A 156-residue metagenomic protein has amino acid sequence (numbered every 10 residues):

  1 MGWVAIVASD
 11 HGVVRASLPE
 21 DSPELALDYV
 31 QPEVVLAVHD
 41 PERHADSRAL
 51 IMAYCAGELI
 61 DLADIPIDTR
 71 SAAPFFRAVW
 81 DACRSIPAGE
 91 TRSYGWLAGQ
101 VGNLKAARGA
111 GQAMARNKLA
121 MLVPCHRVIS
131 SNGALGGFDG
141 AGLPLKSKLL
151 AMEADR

Functional and structural regions predicted by a protein language model:
M1-K105, M152-R156: Basic nucleic-acid-binding alpha-helical/helix-turn surface characteristic of O6-alkylguanine DNA
R48, K118, G142: Short amphipathic alpha-helical/adjacent loop interface patches that line ligand and macromolecule-binding sites
I86-P87, G99, N117, L135-F138: Generic anion/oxyanion-binding catalytic loop in active/binding sites
R108-A120: Regulatory, non-catalytic segments
L122-V128: Short Lys/Arg-enriched helix C-cap and helix-to-coil transition segments that create basic nucleic-acid-contact patches
S131-R156: …primarily DNA-binding HTH/wHTH and HhH modules…
